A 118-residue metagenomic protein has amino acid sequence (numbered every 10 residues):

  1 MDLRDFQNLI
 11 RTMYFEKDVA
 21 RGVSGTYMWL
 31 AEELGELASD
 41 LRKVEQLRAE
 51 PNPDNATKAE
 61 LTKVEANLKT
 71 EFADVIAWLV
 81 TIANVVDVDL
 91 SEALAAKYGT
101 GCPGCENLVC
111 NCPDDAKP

Functional and structural regions predicted by a protein language model:
M1-F72, I76-P118: Flexible "arm" and connector segments at domain edges
